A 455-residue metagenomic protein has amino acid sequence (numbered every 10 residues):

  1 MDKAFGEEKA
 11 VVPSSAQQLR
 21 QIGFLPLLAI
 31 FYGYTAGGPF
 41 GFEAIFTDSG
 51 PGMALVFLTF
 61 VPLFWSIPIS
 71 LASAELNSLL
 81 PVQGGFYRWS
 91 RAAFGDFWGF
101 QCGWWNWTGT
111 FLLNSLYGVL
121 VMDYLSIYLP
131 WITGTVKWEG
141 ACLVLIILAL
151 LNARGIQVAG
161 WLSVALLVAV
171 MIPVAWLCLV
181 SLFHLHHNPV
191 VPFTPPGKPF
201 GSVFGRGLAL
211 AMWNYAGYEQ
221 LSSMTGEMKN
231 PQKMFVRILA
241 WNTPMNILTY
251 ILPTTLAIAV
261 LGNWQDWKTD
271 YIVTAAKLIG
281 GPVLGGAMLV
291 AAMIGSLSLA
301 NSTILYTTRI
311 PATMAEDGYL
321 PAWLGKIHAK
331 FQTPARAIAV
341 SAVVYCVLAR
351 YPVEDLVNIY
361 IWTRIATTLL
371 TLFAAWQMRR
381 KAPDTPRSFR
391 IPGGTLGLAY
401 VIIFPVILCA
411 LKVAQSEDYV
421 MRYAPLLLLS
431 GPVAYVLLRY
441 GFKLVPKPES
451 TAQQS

Functional and structural regions predicted by a protein language model:
M1-A16, Y87-A92, Y117-G140, T225-K233 (+3 more regions): Helix-loop-helix connectors at the membrane interface of multi-pass transporters/channels
M1-A74, S78-G84, P192-P195, D384 (+2 more regions): Membrane-interface "cap" regions at the ends of multi-pass membrane proteins
A10-R20, L55-V56, I132-V136, V164-L289: Helix-loop-helix junctions that connect adjacent transmembrane segments in multi-pass membrane transporters
G41-V136, G140, N242-L252, A424-P432: Extracellular loop-to-transmembrane helix junctions
V82, W105-L120, L210, Y215 (+4 more regions): Membrane-helix boundary/coupling elements in multi-pass transport proteins
R88, G95, S126-W131, I238-I304 (+2 more regions): TM-loop-TM module centered on a large, flexible mid-protein loop between adjacent transmembrane helices in multi-pass
V136-H187, K198-P199, L239-T243, Y360-T371 (+1 more regions): Membrane-interface loop-to-helix entry segments
L162, K198, W323-T333, T368-V420 (+2 more regions): C-terminal membrane-solvent junction of multi-pass transporters and transport-like membrane proteins
